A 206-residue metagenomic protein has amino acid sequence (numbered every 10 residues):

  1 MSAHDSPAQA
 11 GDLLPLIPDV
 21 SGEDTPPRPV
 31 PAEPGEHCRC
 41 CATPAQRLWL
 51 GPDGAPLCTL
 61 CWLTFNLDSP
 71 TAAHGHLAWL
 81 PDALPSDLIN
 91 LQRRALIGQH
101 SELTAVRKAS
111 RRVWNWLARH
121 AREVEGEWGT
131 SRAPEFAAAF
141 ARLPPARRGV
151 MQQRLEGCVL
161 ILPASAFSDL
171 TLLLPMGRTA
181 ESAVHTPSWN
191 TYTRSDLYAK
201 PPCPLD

Functional and structural regions predicted by a protein language model:
M1-L77: N-terminal cysteine/histidine-rich coordination modules
S2, S6, S21, S69 (+8 more regions): Generic serine detector
T25, T43, T59, T64 (+7 more regions): Residue-identity detector for threonine
P26-W49, L96-A121, W128-S131, V150-L170 (+1 more regions): Generic hydrophobic segment detector
T59-A139: Domain-exit/linker segments immediately C-terminal to small folded modules
R119-D206: C-terminal, charged low-complexity interaction regions
